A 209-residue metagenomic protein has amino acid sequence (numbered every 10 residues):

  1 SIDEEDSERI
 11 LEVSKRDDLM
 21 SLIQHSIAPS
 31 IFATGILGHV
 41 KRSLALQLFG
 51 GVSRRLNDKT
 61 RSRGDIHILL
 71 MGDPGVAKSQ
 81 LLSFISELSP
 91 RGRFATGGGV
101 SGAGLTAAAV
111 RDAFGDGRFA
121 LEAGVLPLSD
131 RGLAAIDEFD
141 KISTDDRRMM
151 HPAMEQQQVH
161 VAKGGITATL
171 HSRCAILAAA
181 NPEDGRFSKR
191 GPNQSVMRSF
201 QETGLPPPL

Functional and structural regions predicted by a protein language model:
S1-F32: Extended, charge-rich, solvent-exposed interface segments
S21-L209: Conserved ASCE/P-loop NTPase catalytic core
